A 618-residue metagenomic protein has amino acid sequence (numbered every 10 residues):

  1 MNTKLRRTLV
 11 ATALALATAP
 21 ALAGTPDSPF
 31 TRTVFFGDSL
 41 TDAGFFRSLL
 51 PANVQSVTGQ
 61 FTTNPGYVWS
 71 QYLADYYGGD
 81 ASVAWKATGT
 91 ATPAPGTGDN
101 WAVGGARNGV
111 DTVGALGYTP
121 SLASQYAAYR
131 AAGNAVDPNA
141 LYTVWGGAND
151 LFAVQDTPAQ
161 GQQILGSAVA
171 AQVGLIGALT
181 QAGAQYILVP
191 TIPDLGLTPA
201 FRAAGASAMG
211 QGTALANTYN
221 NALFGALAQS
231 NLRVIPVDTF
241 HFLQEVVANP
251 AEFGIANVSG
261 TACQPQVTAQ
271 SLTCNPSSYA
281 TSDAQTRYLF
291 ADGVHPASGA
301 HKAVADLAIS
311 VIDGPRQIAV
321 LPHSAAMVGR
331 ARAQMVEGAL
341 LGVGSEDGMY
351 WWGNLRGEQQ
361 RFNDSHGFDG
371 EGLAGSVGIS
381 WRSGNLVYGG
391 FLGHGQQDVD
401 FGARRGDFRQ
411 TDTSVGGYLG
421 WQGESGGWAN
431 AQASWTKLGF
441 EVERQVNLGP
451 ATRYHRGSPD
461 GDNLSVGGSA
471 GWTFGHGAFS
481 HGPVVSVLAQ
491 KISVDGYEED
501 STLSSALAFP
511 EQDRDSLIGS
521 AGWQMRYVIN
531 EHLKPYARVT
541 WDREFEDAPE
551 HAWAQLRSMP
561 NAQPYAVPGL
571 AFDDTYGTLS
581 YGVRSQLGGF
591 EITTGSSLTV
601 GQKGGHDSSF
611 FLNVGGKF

Functional and structural regions predicted by a protein language model:
M1-P26, L419: Gram-negative bacterial Sec-dependent N-terminal signal peptides
A23-G348, L355-N363, Q586, L612: Conserved active-site regions of diverse hydrolases
F35, A102, T143-G147, N354 (+4 more regions): Short beta-strand segments
Q155-P158, Q162, P199-G212, N249-P265 (+5 more regions): Solvent-exposed, glycine/polar-rich loop segments of beta-barrel outer-membrane systems
T191-D194, A433, W472, P483-S493 (+1 more regions): Short, structured patches in soluble enzyme cores that scaffold and shape functional sites
L227-L232, H476-A478, I529: Short helix-capping segments at alpha-helix termini
L321-H481, A489, T594-F618: Outer membrane beta-barrel translocator domains of Type V secretion systems
W351, G416, G420, F509-F618: Outer membrane beta-barrel transmembrane domains
